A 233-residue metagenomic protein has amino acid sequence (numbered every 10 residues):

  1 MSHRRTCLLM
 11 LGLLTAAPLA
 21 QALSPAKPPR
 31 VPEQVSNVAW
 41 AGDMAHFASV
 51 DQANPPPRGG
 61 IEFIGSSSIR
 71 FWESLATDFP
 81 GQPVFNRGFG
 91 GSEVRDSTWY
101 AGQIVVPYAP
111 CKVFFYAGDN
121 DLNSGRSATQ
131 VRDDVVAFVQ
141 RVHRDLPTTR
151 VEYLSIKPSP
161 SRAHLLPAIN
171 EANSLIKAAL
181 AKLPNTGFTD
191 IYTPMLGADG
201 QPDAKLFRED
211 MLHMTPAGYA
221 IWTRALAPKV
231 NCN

Functional and structural regions predicted by a protein language model:
M1-F63, E73, T77-D78, N233: N-terminal secretory targeting modules
P28-V35, V84-D96, N123, M211: Acidic/histidine-rich helix-loop elements that form or flank divalent-metal/phosphate-binding sites at the catalytic
N54-R58, D78-F79, V106-Y108, R144-L146 (+1 more regions): Extracellular/periplasmic catalytic domains that process cell-envelope and extracellular macromolecules
I61-G65, F85-G88, K112-A117, R150-S155 (+2 more regions): Structural recognition of the beta-strand scaffold that forms the well-ordered cores of secreted hydrolase catalytic
I69-P83, R95-R132, E152, I156-P160: Oxyanion-hole/transition-state-stabilizing segment in secreted/luminal serine hydrolases and related acyltransferases
A128-A137, A168-N173: Charged helix-capping and loop-helix junction motifs
F138-V142: Hydrophobic positions in alpha-helices of CheY-like receiver
P160-N233: Catalytic His-Asp segment of secreted/periplasmic serine-dependent ester chemistry enzymes
